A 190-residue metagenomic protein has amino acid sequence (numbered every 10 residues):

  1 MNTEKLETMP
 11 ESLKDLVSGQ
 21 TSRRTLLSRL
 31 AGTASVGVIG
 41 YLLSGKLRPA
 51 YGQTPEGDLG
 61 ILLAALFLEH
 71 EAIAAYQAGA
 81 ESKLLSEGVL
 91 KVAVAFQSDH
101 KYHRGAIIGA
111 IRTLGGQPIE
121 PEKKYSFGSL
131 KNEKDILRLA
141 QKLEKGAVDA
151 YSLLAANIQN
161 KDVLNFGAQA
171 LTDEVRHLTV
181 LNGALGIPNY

Functional and structural regions predicted by a protein language model:
N2-V17, A31-G32, Y41-Y190: All-alpha RGS (Regulator of G-protein Signaling) helical domain and cognate RGS-like helical scaffolds
